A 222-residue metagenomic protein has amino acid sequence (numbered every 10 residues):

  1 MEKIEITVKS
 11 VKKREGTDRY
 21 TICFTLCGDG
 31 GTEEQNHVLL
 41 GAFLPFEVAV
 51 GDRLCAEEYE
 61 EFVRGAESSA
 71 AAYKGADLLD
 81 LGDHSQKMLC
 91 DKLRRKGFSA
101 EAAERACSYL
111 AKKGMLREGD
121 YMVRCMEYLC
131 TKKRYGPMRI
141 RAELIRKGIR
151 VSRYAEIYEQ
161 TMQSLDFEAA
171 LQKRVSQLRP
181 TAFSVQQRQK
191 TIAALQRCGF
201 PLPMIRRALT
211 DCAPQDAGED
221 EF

Functional and structural regions predicted by a protein language model:
M1-F222: An alpha-helical, amphipathic repeat domain used for nucleic-acid recognition, typified by the mTERF helical solenoid
